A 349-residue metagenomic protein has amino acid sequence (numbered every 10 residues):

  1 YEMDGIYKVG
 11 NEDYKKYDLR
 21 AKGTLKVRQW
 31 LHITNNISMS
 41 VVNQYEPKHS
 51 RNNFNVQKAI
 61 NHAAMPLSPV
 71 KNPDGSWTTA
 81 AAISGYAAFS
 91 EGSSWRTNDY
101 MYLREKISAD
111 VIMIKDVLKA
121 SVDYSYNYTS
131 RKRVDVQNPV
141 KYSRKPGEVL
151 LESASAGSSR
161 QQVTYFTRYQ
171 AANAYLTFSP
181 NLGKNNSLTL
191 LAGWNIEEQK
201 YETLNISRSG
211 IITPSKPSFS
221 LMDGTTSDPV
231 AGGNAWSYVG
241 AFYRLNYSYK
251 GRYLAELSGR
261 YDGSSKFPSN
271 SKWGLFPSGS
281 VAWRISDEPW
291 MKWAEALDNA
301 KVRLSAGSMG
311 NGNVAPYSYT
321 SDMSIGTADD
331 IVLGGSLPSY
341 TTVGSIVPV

Functional and structural regions predicted by a protein language model:
Y1-D4, A255-S264, L304-A306: Transmembrane beta-strand segments that form the barrel wall of outer-membrane beta-barrel proteins
M3-Y14, D18, K22-R104, S121-V239 (+1 more regions): Surface-exposed loop/interface segments of Gram-negative outer-membrane beta-barrel transport/assembly proteins
K8-V9, S265-N270: Solvent-exposed loop/turn segments connecting transmembrane beta-strands in outer-membrane beta-barrel proteins
K16-R20, R260-K266: Short helix/strand-bridging catalytic loops that position acidic/His residues to coordinate divalent metals and engage
L19-K22, L275-W283: Feature captures outer-membrane beta-barrel proteins of Gram-negative bacteria and organelles
D110-D116, V349: Long hydrophobic segments that form regular secondary structure
V239-Y249: Structured alpha-helical segments in the cores of large, soluble enzyme domains
